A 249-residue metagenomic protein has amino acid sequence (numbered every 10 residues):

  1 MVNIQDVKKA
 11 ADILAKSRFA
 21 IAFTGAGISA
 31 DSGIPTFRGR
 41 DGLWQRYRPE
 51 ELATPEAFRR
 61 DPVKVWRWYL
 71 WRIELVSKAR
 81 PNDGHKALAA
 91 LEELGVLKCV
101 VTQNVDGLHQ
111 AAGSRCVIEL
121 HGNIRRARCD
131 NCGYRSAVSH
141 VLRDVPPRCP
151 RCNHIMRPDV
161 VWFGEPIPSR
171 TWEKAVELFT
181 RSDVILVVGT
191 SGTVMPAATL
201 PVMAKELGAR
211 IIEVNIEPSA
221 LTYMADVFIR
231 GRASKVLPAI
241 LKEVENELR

Functional and structural regions predicted by a protein language model:
M1-R249: Conserved catalytic core of sirtuin-type NAD+-dependent deacylases
